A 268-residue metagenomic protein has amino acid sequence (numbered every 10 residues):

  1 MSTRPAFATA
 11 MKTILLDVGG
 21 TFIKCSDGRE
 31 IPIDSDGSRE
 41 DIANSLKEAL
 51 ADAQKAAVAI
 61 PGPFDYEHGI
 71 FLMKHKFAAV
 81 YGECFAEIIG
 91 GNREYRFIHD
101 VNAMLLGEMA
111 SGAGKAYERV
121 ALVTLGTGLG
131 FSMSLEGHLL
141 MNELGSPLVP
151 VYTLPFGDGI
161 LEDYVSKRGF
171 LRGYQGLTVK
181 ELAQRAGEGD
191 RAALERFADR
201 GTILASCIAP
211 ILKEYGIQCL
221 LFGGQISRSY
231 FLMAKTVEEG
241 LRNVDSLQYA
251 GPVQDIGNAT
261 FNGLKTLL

Functional and structural regions predicted by a protein language model:
R4-N44, I70-L72, L139-L161: Short glycine-rich, Thr/Ser-proximal phosphate-binding strand/loop in the N-terminal lobe of ATP-dependent enzymes
T13-D17, K55-A57, R119-T124, G130 (+1 more regions): Short glycine-aspartate micro-motif
V18-G19, H99-V101, L125: Fold-independent oxyanion-binding glycine-rich loops and adjacent beta-strand/coil segments at enzyme active sites
T21, P61-F64, G126-G130, I226-S227: Short glycine-rich anion-binding loops that position phosphate/pyrophosphate groups of nucleotides and phosphorylated
S26-D27, R39, R96, S111-D199 (+1 more regions): Glycine/GP-enriched mid-protein hinge/lid loop-to-helix segment characteristic of carbohydrate kinases
I31-Q54, L171-L232, Y249-T260: Adenine-nucleotide phosphate-binding core of ATP-dependent small-molecule kinases
S35, R39-N44, K55-A56, G62-R119 (+1 more regions): Glycine-rich phosphate-binding loop and adjoining helix at the ATP-binding site of ATP-dependent phosphoryl-transfer
L264-L268: Short, hydrophobic alpha-helical segments
